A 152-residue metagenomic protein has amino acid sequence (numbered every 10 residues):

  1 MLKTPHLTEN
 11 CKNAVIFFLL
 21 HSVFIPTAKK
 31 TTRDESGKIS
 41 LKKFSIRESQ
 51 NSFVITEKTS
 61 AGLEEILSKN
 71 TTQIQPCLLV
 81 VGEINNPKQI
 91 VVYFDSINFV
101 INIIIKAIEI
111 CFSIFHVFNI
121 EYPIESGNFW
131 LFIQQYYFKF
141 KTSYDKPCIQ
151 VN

Functional and structural regions predicted by a protein language model:
M1-N152: Transcription-regulatory cofactor-interaction regions
